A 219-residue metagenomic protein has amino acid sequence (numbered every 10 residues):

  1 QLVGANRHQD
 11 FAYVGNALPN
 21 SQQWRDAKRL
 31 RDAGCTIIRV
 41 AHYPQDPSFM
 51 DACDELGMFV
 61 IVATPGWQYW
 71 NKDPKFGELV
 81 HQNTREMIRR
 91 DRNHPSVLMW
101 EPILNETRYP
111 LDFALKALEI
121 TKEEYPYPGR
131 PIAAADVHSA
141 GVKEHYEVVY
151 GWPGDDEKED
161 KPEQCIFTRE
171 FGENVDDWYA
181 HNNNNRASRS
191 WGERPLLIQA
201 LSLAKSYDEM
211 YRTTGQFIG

Functional and structural regions predicted by a protein language model:
Q1-D32, D51: N-terminal carbohydrate-binding accessory modules
W24, I37-G219: Substrate-binding/catalytic cleft of secreted carbohydrate-active enzymes, primarily glycoside hydrolases
